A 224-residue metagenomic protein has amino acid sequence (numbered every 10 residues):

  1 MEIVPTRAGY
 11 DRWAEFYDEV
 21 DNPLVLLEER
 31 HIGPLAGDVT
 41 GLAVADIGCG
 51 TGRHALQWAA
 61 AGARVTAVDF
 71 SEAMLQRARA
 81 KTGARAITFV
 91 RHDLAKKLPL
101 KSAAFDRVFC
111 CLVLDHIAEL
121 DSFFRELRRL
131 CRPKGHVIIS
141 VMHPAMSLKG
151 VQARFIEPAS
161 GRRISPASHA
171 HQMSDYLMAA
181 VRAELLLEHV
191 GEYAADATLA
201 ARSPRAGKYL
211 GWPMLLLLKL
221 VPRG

Functional and structural regions predicted by a protein language model:
M1-V39, R53, Q57, M74-R77 (+2 more regions): Conserved class I S-adenosyl-L-methionine
A45-K96: Class I SAM-dependent methyltransferase SAM/SAH-binding core
L98-R107: A short acidic, Gly/Pro-enriched loop at the edge of an enzyme's catalytic core that lines a small-molecule cofactor
R107-E119: A short SAM/SAH-binding and catalytic strip from SAM-dependent methyltransferases
D121-H136: A short glycine-rich, Lys/Arg-flanked "PGG" loop and its adjoining helix->strand segment in the class I
H136-R163, A167: Conserved class I S-adenosyl-L-methionine
S168-G191: Short alpha-helix
L186-G224: Conserved Class I S-adenosyl-L-methionine
